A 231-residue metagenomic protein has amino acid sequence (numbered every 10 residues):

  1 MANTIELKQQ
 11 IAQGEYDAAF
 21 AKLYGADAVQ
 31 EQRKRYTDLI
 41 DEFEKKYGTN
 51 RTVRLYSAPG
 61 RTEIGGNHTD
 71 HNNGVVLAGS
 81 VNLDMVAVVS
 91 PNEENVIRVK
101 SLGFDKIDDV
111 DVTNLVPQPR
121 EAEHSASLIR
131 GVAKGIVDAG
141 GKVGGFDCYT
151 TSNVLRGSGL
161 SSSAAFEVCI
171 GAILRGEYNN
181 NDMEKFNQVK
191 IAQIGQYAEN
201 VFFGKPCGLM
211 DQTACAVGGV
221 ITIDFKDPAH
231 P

Functional and structural regions predicted by a protein language model:
A2, N72, G176-P231: ATP-dependent small-molecule kinase catalytic core of the GHMP/sugar-kinase superfamily and closely related
A2-L55, L83-I194: Anion-binding (especially nucleotide phosphate/pyrophosphate-binding) glycine-rich loop and adjoining beta-alpha core
S57-P59: Short Gly/Ser/Thr- and Asp/Glu-enriched loop/turn motifs at secondary-structure junctions
N67: Redox-cofactor-proximal catalytic regions of oxidoreductases
N73-S80: Short Gly/aromatic-enriched secondary-structure transition segments
A78, V86-V88, V220-T222: Conserved hydrophobic/aromatic beta-strand scaffold that supports enzyme active sites
S80-N82, V143, L209, V217-G218: Short, solvent-exposed loop/turn segments at the edges of secondary structure
